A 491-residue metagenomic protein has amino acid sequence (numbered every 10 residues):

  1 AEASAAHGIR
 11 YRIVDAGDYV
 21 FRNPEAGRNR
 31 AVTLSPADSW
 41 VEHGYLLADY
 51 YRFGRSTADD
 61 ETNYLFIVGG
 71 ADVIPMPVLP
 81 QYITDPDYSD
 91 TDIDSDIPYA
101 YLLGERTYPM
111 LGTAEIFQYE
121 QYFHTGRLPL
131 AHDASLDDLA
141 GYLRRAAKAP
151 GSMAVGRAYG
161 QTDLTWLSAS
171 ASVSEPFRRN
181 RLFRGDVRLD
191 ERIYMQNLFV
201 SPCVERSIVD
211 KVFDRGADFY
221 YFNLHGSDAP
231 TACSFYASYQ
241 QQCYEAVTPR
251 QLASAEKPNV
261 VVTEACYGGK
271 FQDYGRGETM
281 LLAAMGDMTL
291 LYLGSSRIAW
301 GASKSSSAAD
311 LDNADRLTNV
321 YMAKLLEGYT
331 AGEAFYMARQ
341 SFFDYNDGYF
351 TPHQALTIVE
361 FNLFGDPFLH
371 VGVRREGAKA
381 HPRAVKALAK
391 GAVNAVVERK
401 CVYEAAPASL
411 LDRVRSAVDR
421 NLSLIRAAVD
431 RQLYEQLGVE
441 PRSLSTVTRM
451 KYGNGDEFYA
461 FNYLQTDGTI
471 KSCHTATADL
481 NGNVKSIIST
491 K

Functional and structural regions predicted by a protein language model:
A1-E398: Cysteine-dependent hydrolase recognition
A5-A6, D137, G141-R145, G151 (+7 more regions): Polar/charged alpha-helical tracts
Y11-I13, L47, L293, Y459-F461 (+2 more regions): Hydrophobic beta-strand residues in large extracellular and virion-surface proteins
A26-R30, S472, V484: Long, contiguous alpha-helical scaffold regions
L46, Y50-R52, A389, V396-K451: Short, non-transmembrane alpha-helical segments in secretory-pathway proteins
I298, S486-K491: Short, solvent-exposed aromatic-acidic interface loops
V439-L480, T490: Exposed beta-strand-loop-beta-strand "reactive/processing" segments of non-cytosolic proteins
